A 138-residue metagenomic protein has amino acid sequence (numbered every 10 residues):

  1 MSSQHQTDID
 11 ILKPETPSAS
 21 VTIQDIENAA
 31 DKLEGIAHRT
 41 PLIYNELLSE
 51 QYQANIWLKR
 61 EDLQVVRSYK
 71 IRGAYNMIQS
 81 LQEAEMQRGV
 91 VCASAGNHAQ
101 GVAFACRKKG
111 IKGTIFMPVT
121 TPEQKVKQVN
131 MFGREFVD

Functional and structural regions predicted by a protein language model:
S2-D138: PLP-dependent amino-acid enzyme catalytic core
